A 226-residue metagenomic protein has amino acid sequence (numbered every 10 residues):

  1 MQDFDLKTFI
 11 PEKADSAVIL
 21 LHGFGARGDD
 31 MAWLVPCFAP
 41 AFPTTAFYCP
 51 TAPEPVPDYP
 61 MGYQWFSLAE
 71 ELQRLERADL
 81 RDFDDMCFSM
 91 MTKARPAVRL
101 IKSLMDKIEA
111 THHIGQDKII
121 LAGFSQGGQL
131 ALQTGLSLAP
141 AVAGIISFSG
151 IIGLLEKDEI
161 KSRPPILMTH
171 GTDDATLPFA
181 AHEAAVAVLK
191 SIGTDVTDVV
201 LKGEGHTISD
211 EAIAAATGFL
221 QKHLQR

Functional and structural regions predicted by a protein language model:
Q2-D3, F9-I114: Serine-hydrolase catalytic machinery in alpha/beta-hydrolase-like enzymes
D15, K161-I166, I192-D195: Short, proline-enriched alpha-helix->beta-strand connector loops that line the catalytic pocket of alpha/beta-hydrolase
H22-F24, A122-F124, G128, G171: Conserved alpha/beta-hydrolase "nucleophile elbow" surrounding the catalytic nucleophile
A26-R27, P55, G153, A175 (+1 more regions): Active-site loop signature of alpha/beta-hydrolase-fold enzymes
P50-T51, A122, I146-S149, T169 (+1 more regions): Alpha/beta-hydrolase-fold catalytic nucleophile elbow
D106-E109, D117-S162: Primarily recognizes the serine-hydrolase "nucleophile elbow" in alpha/beta-hydrolase and SGNH/GDSL folds
L167-H170, D174: Short beta-strand/loop motif that positions the catalytic acidic residue of the alpha/beta-hydrolase fold
A180-R226: C-terminal catalytic histidine-bearing segment of alpha/beta-hydrolase fold enzymes
